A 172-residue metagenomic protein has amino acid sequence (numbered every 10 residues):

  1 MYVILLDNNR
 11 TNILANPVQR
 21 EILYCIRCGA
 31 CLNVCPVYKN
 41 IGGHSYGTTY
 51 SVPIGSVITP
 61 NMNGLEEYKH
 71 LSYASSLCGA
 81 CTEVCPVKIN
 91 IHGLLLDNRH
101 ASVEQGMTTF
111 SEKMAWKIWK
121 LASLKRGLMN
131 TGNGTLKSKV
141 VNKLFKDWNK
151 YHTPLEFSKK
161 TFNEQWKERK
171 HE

Functional and structural regions predicted by a protein language model:
M1-I22, Y38-V141: Ferredoxin-type iron-sulfur electron-transfer modules in oxidoreductases and energy-metabolism complexes
C25, G29-L32: Phosphate-binding glycine-rich loops and their immediate beta-loop-alpha structural context
L136-E172: Short linear elements at protein peripheries
